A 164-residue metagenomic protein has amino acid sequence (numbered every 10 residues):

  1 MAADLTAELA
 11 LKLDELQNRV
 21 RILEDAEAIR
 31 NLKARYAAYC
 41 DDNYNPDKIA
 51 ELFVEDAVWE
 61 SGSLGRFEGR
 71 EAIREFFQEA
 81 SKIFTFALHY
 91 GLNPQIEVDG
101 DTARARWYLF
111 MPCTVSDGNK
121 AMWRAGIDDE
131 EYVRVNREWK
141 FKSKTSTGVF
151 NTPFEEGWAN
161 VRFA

Functional and structural regions predicted by a protein language model:
M1-Y39, P46, E51: Short, low-complexity N-terminal intrinsically disordered segments enriched in polar/charged residues
A2-L11, Q17, S81-A164: A beta-strand edge to alpha-helix "cap/lid" segment located at domain peripheries
E27-R30, E71, F141: Short alpha-helical segments used as structural interaction elements across diverse proteins
N31, E68, I127: Short, well-structured alpha-helical interface segments that form or flank functional binding sites
Y39, S63, G118, M122: Short, charged/polar micro-motifs that form catalytic or ligand-binding hotspots
N45-L109: A solvent-exposed, acidic/Ser-Thr-rich amphipathic alpha-helical stretch
